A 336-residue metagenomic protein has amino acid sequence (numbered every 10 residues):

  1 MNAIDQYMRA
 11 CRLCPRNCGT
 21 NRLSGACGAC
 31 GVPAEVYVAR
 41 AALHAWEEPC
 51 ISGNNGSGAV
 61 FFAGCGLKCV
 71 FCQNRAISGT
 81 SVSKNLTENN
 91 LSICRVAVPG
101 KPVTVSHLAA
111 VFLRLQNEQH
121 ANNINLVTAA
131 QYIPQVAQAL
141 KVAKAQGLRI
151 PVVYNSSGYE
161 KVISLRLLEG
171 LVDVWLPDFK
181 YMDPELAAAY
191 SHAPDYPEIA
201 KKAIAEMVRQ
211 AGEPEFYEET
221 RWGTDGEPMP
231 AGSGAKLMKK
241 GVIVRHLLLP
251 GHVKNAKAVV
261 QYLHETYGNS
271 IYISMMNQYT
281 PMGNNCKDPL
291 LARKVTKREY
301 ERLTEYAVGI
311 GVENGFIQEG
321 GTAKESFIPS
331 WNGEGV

Functional and structural regions predicted by a protein language model:
M1-A26, E215-V336: Auxiliary Fe-S-binding modules of radical SAM enzymes
C30-G170, V174-W175, D183-P184: Conserved Radical SAM active-site core
G58, I124, V152-Y154, W175-P177 (+3 more regions): Hydrophobic faces of well-ordered beta-strands that scaffold small-molecule active sites in alpha/beta enzyme cores
G79, I133, G158-K161, F179-P197 (+3 more regions): Conserved radical SAM core fold
G100-V103, Q131, S191-I199, G251 (+2 more regions): Alpha-helix N-cap and loop-to-helix initiation/capping positions
L108-V111, V136-L140, S164, L168 (+4 more regions): A general structural detector for well-ordered alpha-helical segments in enzyme core domains, enriched
E169-D183, S270-Y279: Non-cysteine beta-strand/loop elements that form the S-adenosyl-L-methionine
A187-A235: Anionic-ligand binding region
